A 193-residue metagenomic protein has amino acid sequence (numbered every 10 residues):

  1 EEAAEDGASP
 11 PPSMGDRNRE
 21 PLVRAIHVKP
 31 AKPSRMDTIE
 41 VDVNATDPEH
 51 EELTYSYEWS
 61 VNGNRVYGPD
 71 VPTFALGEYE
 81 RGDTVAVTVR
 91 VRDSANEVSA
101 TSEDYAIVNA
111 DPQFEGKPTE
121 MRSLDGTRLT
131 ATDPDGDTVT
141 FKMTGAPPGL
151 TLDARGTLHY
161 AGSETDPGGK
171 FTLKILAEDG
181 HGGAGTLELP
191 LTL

Functional and structural regions predicted by a protein language model:
E1-T132, L152-R155, A161, T165-L193: Ser/Thr/Pro/Gly-rich low-complexity disordered regions
Y55, T140-K142: Short, hydrophobic/aromatic beta-strand segments
S60, K142-T144: A general beta-strand register signal
P134-G136: Conserved, compact domain cores that house catalytic/ligand-binding motifs in diverse enzymes and effector modules
P147, T157: Conserved catalytic core of two-component sensor histidine kinases, primarily the HATPase_c ATP-binding
